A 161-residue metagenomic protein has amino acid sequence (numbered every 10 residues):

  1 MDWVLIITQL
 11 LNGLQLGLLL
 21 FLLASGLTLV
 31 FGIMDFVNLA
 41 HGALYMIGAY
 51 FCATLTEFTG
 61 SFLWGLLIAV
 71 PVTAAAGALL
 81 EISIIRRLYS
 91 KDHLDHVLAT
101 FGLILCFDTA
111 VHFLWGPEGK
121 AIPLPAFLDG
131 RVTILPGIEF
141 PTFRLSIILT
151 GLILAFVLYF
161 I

Functional and structural regions predicted by a protein language model:
M1-M34, L39-I161: Small-residue-rich transmembrane alpha-helical segments that form helix-helix packing/gating elements in polytopic
